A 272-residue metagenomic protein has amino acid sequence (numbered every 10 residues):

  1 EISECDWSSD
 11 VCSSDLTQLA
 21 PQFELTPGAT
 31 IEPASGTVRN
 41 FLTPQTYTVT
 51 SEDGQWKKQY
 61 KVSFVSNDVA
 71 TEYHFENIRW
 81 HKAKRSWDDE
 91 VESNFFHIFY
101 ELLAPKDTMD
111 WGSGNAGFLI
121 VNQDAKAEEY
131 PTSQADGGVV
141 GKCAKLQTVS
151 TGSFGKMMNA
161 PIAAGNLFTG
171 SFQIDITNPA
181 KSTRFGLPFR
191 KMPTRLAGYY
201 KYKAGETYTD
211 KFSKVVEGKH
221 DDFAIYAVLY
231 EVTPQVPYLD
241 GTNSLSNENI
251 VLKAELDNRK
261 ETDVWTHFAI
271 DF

Functional and structural regions predicted by a protein language model:
E1, E52-A70: A short, polar beta-strand/turn micro-motif
I2-W7, V11: Single conserved hydrophobic/aromatic residue that forms the stacking wall/gate of nucleotide- or nucleobase-binding
L16-G36: Change to "...patches in solvent-exposed regions of secreted, membrane-anchored, or virion-exposed structural
P21, L42-D53: Append "Rare intracellular matches occur via the same short Y/T/C beta-strand/loop motifs
V65-Q123: Extracellular carbohydrate-recognition regions
Q134-F154: Short carbohydrate-recognition loop motifs
S150-Q235: Extracellular-facing segments of soluble proteins and assemblies that are Gly/Ser/Thr-biased and enriched in aromatics
P234-F272: Extracellular carbohydrate recognition and processing domains and analogous Trp-centered ligand-binding platforms
